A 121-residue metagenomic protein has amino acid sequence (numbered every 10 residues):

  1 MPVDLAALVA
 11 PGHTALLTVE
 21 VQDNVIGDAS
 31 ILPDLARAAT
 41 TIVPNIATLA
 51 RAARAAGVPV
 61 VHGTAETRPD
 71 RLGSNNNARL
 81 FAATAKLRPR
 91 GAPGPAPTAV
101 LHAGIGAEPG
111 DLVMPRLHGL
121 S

Functional and structural regions predicted by a protein language model:
M1-E108: Active-site acidic carboxylates
G106-A107, L112-S121: Glycine-rich oxoanion-binding loops at beta->alpha junctions
